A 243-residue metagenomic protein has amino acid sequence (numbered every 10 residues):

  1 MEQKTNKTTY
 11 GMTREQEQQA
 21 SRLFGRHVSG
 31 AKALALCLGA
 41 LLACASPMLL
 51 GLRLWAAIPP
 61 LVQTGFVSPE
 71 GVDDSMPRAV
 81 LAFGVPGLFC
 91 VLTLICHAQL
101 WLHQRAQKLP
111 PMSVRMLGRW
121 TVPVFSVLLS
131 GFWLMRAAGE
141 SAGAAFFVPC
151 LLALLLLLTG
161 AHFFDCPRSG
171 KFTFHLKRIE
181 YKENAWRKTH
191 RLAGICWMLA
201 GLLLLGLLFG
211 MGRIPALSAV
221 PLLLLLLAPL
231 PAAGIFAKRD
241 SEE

Functional and structural regions predicted by a protein language model:
M1-L34: N-terminal juxtamembrane cytosolic/stromal segments of multi-pass membrane proteins
T13, F66, R105-Q107, P167-T189: Cytosolic, membrane-interface loops and tails of multi-pass inner-membrane proteins
E17-V28, L50, I58-D73, P111-V148: Long, highly hydrophobic alpha-helical transmembrane signal-anchor segments
K32-L41, L81-H97, M116-F125, R187-L199: Select subsegments of transmembrane alpha-helices in polytopic membrane proteins, especially boundary-proximal
A40-A43, D74-C90, A142-G160: Alpha-helical transmembrane segments
L50-F83, G170-Y181: Active-site and channel-lining beta-strand-loop segments that bind or position nucleotide-derived/phosphorylated
L52-I58, C90-H103, L157-H175, I235-K238: Membrane-water interface of transmembrane alpha-helices
L151, P215-P231: Small-residue-rich transmembrane alpha-helices that serve as helix-helix interface/gating elements in multipass
